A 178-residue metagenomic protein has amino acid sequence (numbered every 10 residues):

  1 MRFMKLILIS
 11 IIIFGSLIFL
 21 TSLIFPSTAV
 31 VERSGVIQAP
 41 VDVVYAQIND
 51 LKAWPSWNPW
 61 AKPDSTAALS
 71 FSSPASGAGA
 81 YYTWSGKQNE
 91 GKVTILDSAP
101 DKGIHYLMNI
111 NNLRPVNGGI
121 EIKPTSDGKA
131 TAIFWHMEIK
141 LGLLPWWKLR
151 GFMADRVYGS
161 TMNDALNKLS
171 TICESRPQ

Functional and structural regions predicted by a protein language model:
R2, L6-S70, P74: Hydrophobic ligand-binding cavity/cleft-lining segments
V30-E32, N89-V93, R114-G119: Short, surface-exposed coil-to-beta transition loops
V43-W54, Y82, I95, I104-Y106 (+3 more regions): Hydrophobic pocket/interface hotspot
L51-P100, W147: Extracytoplasmic/periplasmic/luminal assembly and interaction segments in envelope/secretory/respiratory proteins
D64-L69, N167-Q178: Short, highly charged C-terminal tails/helix-capping segments
A68, G77-Y81, H105-M108, P115-G119: N-terminal post-signal-peptidase region of extra-cytosolic proteins
L96-D97, L107-N163, L169-T171: Beta-strand/loop substructures that line and gate deep hydrophobic ligand-binding cavities in soluble
